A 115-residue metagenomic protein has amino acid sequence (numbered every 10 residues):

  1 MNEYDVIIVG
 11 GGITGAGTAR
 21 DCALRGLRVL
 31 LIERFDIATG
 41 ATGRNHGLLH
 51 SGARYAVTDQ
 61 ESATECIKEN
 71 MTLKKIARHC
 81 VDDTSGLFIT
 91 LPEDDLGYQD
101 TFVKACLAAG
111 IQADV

Functional and structural regions predicted by a protein language model:
M1-T14, L30: Beta1/beta-strand and adjacent pyrophosphate-binding region of the FAD-binding site in flavoprotein oxidoreductases
I13-L24: Short, contiguous hydrophobic alpha-helices characteristic of membrane insertion segments
G15, N45-H46: Short alpha-helical patches at coil-to-helix transitions and adjacent helical residues in well-structured domains
A19, V29, A113: Hydrophobic anchor at the start of a short beta-strand that flanks the dinucleotide cofactor-binding loop
A23-R44: Glycine-rich FAD pyrophosphate-binding loop
G47-V115: Dinucleotide-binding Rossmann-like beta1-alpha1 core, especially the glycine-rich loop that anchors the ADP
